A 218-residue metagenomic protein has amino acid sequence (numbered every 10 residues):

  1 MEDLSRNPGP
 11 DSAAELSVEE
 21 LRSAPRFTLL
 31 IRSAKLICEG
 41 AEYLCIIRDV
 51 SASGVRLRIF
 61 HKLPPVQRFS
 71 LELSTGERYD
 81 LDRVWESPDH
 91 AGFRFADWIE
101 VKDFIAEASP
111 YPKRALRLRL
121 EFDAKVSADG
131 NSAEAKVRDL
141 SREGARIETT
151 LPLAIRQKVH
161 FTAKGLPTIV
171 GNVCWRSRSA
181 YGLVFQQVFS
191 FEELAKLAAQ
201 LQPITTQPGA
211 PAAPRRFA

Functional and structural regions predicted by a protein language model:
M1-A218: Structured alpha-helical
